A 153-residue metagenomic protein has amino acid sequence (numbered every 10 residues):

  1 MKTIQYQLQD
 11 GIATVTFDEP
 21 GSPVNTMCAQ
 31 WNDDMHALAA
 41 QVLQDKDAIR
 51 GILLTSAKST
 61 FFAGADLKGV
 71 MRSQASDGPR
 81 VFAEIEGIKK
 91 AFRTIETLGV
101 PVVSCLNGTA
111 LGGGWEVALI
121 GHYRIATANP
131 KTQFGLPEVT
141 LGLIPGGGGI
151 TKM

Functional and structural regions predicted by a protein language model:
M1-T55, P79, E84, K90-R93: Conserved CoA-thioester-binding segment of acyl-CoA-metabolizing enzymes
F17-G21, Q74, L106, E138: Short, histidine-centered active-site or binding-site loop motifs used for metal coordination, general acid-base
P20, A57-S59, N129: Flexible loop residues that form catalytic and substrate-binding hotspots at small-molecule/glycan-binding clefts
A48, S56-K90, A110, T140-G142: Glycine- (often His-adjacent) and acidic-residue-rich active-site loop that binds/positions the CoA thioester
R93-L141, P145: Glycine-rich beta-to-alpha active-site loop
G149-M153: Hydrophobic, secondary-structure "cap" segments at the distal end of domains
